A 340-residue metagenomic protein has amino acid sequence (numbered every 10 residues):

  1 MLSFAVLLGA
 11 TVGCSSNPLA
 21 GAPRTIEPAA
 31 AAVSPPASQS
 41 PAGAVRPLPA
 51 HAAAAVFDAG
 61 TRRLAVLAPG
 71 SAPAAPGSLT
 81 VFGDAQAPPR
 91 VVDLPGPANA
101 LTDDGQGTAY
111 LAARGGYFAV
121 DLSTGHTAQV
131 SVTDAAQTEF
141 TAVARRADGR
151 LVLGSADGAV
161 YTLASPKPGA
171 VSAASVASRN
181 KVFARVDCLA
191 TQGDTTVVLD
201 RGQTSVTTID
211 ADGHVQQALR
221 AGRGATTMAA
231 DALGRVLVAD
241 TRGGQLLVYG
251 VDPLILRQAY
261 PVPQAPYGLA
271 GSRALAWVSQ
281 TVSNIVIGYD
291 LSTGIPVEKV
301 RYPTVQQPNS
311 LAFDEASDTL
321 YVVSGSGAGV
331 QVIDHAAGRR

Functional and structural regions predicted by a protein language model:
M1-V6: Sec-dependent N-terminal signal peptides
L8-A10, C14-R340: Predominantly soluble domains enriched in secretory-pathway, periplasmic, or organellar proteins
